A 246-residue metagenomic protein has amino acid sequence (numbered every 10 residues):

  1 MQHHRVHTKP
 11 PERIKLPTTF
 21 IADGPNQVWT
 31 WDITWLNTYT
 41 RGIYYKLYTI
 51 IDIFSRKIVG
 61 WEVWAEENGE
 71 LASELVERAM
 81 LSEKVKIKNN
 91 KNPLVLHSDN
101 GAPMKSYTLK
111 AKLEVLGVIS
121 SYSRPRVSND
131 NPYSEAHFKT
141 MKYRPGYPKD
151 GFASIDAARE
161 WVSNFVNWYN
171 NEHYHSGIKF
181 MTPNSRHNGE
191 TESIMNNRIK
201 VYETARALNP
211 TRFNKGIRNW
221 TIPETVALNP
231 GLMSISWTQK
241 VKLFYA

Functional and structural regions predicted by a protein language model:
M1-V28, V127, H187-I199: Basic, flexible linker segments flanking DNA-binding modules in nucleic acid-interacting mobile-element proteins
R5-T8, P93-N100, E114-Y133, Y147-I155: RNase H-like polynucleotidyl transferase catalytic core
I21, E114, V118, K142-A246: C-terminal domain-tail junction helix/linker
N26, L47, N68, A72 (+5 more regions): Hydrophobic (often cysteine-bearing) scaffold residues that line and stabilize catalytic clefts of nucleotide/cofactor
Q27-V59, A65: An active-site-proximal beta-strand-loop segment
D32, I50, R56, V76 (+8 more regions): Mobile genetic element proteins and their domesticated derivatives, centered on retroelements and DNA transposons
I43, E62-I87: Active-site beta-loop-alpha junctions of metal-dependent nucleic acid enzymes, especially the RNase H-like/DDE
L71, T108, V115, P132-A136 (+2 more regions): Generic alpha-helical secondary structure signal
